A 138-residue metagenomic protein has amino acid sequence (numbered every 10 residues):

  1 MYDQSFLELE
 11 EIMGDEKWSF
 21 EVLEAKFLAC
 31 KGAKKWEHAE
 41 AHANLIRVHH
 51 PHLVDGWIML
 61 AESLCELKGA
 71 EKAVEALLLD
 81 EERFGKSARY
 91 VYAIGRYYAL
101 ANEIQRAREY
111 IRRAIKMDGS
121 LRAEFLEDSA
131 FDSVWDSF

Functional and structural regions predicted by a protein language model:
M1-G32: Alpha-helical segment of the N-proximal tetratricopeptide repeat
L7-E10, N44, L78, R112: Alpha-solenoid helical repeat scaffolds
L9, E16, H50, F84 (+2 more regions): Alpha-helical junction/boundary sensor with strong preference for TPR arrays
F20-R89: Alpha-helical adaptor scaffolds
A25, M59, A93, E127-A130: "A position-specific structural signal for the A-helix of alpha-solenoid helical repeats
A99-A123: TPR/TPR-like (Sel1-like) alpha-helical repeat modules
K116, S120-F138: Terminal, low-structured helical/coil segments at or just beyond the last alpha-helical repeat
